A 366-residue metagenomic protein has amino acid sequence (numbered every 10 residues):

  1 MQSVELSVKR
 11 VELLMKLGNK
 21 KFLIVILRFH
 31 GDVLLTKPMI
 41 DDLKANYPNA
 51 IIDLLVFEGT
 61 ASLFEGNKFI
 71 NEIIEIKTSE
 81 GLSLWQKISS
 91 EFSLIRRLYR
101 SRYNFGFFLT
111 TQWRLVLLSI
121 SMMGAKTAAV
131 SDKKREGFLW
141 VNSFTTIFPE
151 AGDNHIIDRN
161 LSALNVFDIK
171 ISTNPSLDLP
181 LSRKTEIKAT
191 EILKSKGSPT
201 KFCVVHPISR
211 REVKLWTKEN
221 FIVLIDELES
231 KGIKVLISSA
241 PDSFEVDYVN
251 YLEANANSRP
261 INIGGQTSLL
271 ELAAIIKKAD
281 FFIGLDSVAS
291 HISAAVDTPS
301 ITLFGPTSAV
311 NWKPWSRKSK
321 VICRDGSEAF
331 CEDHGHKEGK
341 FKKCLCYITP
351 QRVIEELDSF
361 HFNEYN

Functional and structural regions predicted by a protein language model:
M1-N366: Catalytic machinery of carbohydrate-active enzymes, primarily nucleotide-sugar-dependent glycosyltransferases
